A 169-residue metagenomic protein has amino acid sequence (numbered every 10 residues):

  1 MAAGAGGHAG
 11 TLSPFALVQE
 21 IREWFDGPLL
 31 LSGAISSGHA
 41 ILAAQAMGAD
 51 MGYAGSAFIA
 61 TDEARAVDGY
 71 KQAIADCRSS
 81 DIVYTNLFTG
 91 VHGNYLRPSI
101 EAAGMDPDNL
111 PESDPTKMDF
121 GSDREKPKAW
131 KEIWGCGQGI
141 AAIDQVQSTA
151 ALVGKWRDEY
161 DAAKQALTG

Functional and structural regions predicted by a protein language model:
G6, T11-L30, S36-G169: Conserved active-site-proximal phosphate/metal-binding subdomains
